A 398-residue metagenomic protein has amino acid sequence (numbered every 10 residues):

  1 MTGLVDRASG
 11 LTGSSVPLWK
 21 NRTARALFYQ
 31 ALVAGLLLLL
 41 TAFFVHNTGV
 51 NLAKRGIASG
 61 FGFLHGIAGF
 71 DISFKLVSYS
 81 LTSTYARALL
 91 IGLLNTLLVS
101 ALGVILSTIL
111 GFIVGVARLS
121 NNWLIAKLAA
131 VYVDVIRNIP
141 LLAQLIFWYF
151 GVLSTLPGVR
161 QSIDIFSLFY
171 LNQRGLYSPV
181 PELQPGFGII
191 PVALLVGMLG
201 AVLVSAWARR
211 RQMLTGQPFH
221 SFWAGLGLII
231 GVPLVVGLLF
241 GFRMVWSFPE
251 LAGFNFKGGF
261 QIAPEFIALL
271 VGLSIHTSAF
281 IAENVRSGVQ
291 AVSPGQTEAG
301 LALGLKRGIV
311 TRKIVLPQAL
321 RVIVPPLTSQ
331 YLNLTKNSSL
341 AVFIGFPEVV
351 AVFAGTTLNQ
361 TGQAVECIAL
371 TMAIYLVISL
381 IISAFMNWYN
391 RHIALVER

Functional and structural regions predicted by a protein language model:
T2-R398: Transmembrane alpha-helices and adjacent helix-loop boundaries
